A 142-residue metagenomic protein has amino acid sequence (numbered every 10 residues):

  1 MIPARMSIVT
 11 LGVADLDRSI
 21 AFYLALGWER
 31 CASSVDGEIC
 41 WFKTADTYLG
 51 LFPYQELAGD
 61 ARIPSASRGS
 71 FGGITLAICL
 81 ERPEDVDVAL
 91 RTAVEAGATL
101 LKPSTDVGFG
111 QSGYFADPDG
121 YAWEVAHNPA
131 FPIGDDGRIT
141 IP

Functional and structural regions predicted by a protein language model:
M1-I20, T75-I78, P129-P142: N-terminal beta-strand motif that seeds the catalytic metal site of vicinal oxygen chelate
I2, L90-P142: Vicinal oxygen chelate
R5-A14, F42-K43, I63-T92, Q111-A116: Vicinal oxygen chelate
L11-A58: Core segments of cupin and vicinal oxygen chelate
S19, Y23, V86, A93: Hydrophobic pocket/interface hotspot
V35, L57-P64, I133-D135: A short, acidic/glycine-rich surface segment
L49-G50, R68, D119-G120: Short, hinge-like loop/turn segments at secondary-structure boundaries
E56, E81, N128-A130: Short coil/turn motifs at secondary-structure junctions
